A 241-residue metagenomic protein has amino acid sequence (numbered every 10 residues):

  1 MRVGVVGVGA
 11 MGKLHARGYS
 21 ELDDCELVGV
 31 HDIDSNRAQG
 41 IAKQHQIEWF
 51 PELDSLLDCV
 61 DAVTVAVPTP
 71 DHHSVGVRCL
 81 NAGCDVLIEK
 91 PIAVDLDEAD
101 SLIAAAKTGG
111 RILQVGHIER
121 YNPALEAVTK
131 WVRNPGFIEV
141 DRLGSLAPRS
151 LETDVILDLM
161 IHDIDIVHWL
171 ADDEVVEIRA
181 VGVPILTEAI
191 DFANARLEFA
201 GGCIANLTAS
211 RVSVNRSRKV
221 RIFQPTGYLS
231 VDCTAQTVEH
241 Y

Functional and structural regions predicted by a protein language model:
M1-H45, V167: N-terminal Rossmann-like dinucleotide-binding module
H15, H45-I103: Beta-loop-alpha module in the N-terminal Rossmann-like domain of NAD(P)-dependent dehydrogenases, especially those
I47, A82-C84, G109-I112, C203: A short helix->loop->beta-strand "cap" motif at the edges of active sites that frequently abuts
P51, I88-E89, L113-V115, V231: Hydrophobic residues in well-ordered beta-strands that form the structural core
A93-S150: A contiguous active-site-proximal alpha/beta segment in oxidoreductase catalytic domains
G116-P123, L146-E177: Mid-domain beta-loop-alpha active-site segment that forms a flexible, acidic cofactor/metal-binding surface
I164-T237: Contiguous beta-strand/loop segments that form the cofactor/metal-binding neighborhood of enzyme cores
